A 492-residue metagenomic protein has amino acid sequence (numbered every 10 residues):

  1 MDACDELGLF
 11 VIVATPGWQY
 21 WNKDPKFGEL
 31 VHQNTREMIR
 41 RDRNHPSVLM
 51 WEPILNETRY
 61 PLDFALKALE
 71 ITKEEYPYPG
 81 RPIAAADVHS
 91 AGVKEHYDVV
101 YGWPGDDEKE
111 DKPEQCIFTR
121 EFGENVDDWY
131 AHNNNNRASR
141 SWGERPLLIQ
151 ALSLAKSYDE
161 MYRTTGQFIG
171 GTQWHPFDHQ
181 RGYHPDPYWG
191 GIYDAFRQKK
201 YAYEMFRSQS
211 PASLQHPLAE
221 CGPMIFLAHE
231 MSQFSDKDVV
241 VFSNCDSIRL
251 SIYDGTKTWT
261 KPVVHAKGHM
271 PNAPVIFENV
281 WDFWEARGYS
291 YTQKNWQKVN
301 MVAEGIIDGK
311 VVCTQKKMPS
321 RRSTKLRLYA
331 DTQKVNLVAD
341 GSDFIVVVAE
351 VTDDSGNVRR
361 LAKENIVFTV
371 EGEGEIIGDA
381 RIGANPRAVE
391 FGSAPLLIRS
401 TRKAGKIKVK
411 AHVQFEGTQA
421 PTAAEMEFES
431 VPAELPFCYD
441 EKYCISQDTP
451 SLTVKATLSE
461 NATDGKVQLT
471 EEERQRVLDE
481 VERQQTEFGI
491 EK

Functional and structural regions predicted by a protein language model:
M1-E204, E220-H229, V263: Substrate-binding/catalytic cleft of secreted carbohydrate-active enzymes, primarily glycoside hydrolases
A195-F234, L328-N336, T457-E460: Short, compositionally biased P/S/T/A/G/V-rich stretches that sit at domain boundaries
H216, K317-D340, V431-E471: Low-complexity, Pro/Ser/Thr- and charge-rich linker/hinge segments at domain boundaries
V239-S243, D343-R360, I407-A411, A456: Beta-strand-rich structural segments
N244-D246, L250-V264, K298, K316 (+2 more regions): Short flexible loop/turn segments that cap and initiate beta-strands
H265-V280, Y329, K334, G372-F391: Low-complexity "stalk/linker" and mucin-like segments enriched in Ser/Thr/Pro/Ala/Gly
V275-W296, R387-R402: Short, hydrophobic beta-strand segments
K310-S320, Q419-V431: Edge beta-strands of extracellular beta-sandwich domains
